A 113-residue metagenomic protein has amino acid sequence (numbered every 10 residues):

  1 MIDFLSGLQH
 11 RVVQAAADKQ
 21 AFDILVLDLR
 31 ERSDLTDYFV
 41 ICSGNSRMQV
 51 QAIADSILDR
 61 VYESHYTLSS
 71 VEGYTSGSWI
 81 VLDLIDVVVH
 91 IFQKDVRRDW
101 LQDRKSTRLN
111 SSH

Functional and structural regions predicted by a protein language model:
M1-L5: N-terminal presequence-like segments and adjacent domain-start helices
S6-Y38, N45-R47: N-terminal first-folded block
V13, A17, A21, L58 (+3 more regions): Signal for well-folded cores of large energy- and translation-related assemblies
D23, L27-S33, S69-D86: Glycine/charge-rich, flexible interdomain linkers and switch-proximal surface loops that mediate coupling
F39-I41, V81: Short aromatic/hydrophobic contact patches that present stacked aromatics for nucleic-acid/ligand binding
M48-Y66, V81: Compact, glycine-rich, soluble single-domain proteins
V81, I85-K105: C-terminal structural segments of small proteins and small subunits
T107-S111: Conserved small/polar residues in nucleotide/adenosyl-binding loops
